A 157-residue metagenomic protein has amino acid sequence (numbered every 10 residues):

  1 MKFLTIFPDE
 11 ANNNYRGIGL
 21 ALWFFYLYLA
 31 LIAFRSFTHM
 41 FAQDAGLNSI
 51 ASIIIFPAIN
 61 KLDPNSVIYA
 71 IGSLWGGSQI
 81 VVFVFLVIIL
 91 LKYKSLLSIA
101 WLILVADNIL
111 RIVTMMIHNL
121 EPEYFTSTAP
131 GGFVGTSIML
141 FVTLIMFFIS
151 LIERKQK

Functional and structural regions predicted by a protein language model:
M1-N14: Short, Lys/Arg-rich, polar N-terminal cytosolic tail immediately upstream of the first transmembrane signal-anchor
R16-A42: N-terminal signal-anchor transmembrane alpha helix
L31-R35, V105-M115: Aromatic-anchored segments of alpha-helical transmembrane domains
I50-V87: Core segments of alpha-helical transmembrane spans in multipass integral membrane proteins
I88-N108: Cytoplasmic juxtamembrane regions at transmembrane-helix boundaries
V113-E123: Juxtamembrane "helix-exit" motif on the non-cytosolic side of transmembrane helices
E123-I138: Non-cytosolic membrane-interface motifs at loop->transmembrane helix junctions
F141-K157: Membrane-water interface at the C-terminal end of transmembrane alpha helices
